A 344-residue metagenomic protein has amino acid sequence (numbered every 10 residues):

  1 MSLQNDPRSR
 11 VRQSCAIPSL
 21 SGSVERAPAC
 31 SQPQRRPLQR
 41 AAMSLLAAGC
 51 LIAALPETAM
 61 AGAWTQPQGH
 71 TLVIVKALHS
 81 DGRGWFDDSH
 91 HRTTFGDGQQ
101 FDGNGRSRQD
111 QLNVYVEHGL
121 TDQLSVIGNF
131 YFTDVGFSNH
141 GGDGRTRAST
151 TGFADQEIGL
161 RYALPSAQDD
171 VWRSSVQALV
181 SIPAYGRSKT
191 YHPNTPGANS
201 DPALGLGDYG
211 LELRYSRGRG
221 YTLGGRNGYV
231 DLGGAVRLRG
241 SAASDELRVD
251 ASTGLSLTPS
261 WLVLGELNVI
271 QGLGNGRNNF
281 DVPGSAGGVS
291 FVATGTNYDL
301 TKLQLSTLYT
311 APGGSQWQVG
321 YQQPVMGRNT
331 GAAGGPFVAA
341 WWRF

Functional and structural regions predicted by a protein language model:
M1-P67: Cleavable N-terminal export/targeting peptides
A54-D97, G103, D169, R173-S175 (+1 more regions): Outer-membrane beta-barrel biogenesis signature
M60-G69, R106, Q123, P165-S174 (+4 more regions): Short loop/turn motifs that connect adjacent beta-strands in outer-membrane beta-barrel proteins
T71-V73, D110-V114, G144, A154-L160 (+5 more regions): Hydrophobic, lipid-facing positions within transmembrane beta-strands of outer-membrane proteins
V75, V114-H118, G128, I158-Y162 (+8 more regions): Residues on the lipid-exposed face of transmembrane beta-strands in outer-membrane beta-barrel proteins
A77-R83, F130-G136, L164, V180-G186 (+5 more regions): Transmembrane beta-strands of outer-membrane beta-barrel pores
F86, T94-G98, A243, S252-F344: Outer membrane beta-barrel transmembrane domains
D134-R239, A243-E246, S285-Y298: Outer-membrane pore/translocation modules
